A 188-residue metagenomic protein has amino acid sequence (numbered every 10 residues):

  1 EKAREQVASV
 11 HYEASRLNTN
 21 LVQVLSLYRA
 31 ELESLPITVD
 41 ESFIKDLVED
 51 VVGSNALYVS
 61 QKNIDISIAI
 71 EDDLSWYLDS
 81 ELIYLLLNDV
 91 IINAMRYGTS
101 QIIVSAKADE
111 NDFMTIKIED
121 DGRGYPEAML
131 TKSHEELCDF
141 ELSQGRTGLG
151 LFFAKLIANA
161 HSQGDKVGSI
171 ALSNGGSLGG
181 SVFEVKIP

Functional and structural regions predicted by a protein language model:
Y12-L17: Short alpha-helical segment of the dimerization/phosphotransfer core of two-component systems
L32-I37, S75-L78: Conserved micro-motifs of the catalytic ATP-binding
D40, D65-L74: Conserved catalytic submotifs in the C-terminal HATPase_c
N93-M95: Short helix-loop "hinge" at the ATP-lid/N-box region of the Bergerat-fold HATPase_c
Q101-D112: Short beta-strand/loop element within the Bergerat-fold HATPase_c
D120: Acidic ATP/Mg2+-coordinating residue in the GHKL
Y125-D139: Short conserved segment of the HATPase_c
N159-G176: Glycine-rich ATP-binding loops of the HATPase_c
